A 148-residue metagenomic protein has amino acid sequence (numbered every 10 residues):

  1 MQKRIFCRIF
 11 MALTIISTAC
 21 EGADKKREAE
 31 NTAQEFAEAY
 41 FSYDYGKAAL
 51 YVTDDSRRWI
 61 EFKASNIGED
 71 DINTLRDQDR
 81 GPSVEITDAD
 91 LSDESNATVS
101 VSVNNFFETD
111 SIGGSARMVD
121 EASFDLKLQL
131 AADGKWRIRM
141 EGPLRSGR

Functional and structural regions predicted by a protein language model:
M1-T18: Sec-dependent bacterial lipoprotein signal peptides
Q2, D24-K25, N104: Generic cytosolic/nucleocytoplasmic N-terminal low-complexity/intrinsically disordered segments
A19-S42, L50: Short, low-complexity N-terminal intrinsically disordered segments enriched in polar/charged residues
K26, L75-D77, I112-A116: Intrinsically disordered, low-complexity segments enriched in polar/charged residues with Gly/Pro, especially when
E30, Y45-F107: Short solvent-exposed beta->alpha transition segments
D90-R148: Exposed beta-sheet edge and beta->alpha loop/turn motif
